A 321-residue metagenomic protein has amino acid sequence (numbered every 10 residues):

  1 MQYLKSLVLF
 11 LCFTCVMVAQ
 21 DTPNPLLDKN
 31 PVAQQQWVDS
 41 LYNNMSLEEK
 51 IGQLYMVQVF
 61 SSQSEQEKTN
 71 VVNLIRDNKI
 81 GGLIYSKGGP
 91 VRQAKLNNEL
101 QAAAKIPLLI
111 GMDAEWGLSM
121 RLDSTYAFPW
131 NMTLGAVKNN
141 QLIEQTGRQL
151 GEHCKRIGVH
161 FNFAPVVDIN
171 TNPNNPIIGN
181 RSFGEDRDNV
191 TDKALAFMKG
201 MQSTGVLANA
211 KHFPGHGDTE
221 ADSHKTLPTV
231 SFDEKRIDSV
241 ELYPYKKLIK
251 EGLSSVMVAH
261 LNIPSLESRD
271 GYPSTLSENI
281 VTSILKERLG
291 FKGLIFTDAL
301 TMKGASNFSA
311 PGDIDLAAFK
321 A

Functional and structural regions predicted by a protein language model:
M1-P23: Bacterial Sec-dependent N-terminal signal peptides
Q20-A127: N-terminal hydrophobic targeting/anchoring segments and the immediately downstream early-domain regions of hydrolases
S46, K95-A102, I106-L108, L118-M120 (+2 more regions): Second-shell residues forming the walls of enzyme active-site clefts
G52-V59, G81-Y85, L108-W116, F161-P165 (+3 more regions): Hydrophobic faces of well-ordered beta-strands that scaffold small-molecule active sites in alpha/beta enzyme cores
Q63-R76, L142-H153, D238-Y245, A310-D315: Short, acidic/polar
G89-Q93, A136-E152, R187-D192, K235-D238: Glycine-rich anion/phosphate-binding loops
F128-K138, G184: A charged helix-plus-loop insertion that forms the helical arch/lid used to bind and gate nucleic-acid substrates
V167-I177: Short, conserved phosphate-binding/catalytic loop or strand-edge motifs used in phosphoryl-/nucleotidyl-transfer
